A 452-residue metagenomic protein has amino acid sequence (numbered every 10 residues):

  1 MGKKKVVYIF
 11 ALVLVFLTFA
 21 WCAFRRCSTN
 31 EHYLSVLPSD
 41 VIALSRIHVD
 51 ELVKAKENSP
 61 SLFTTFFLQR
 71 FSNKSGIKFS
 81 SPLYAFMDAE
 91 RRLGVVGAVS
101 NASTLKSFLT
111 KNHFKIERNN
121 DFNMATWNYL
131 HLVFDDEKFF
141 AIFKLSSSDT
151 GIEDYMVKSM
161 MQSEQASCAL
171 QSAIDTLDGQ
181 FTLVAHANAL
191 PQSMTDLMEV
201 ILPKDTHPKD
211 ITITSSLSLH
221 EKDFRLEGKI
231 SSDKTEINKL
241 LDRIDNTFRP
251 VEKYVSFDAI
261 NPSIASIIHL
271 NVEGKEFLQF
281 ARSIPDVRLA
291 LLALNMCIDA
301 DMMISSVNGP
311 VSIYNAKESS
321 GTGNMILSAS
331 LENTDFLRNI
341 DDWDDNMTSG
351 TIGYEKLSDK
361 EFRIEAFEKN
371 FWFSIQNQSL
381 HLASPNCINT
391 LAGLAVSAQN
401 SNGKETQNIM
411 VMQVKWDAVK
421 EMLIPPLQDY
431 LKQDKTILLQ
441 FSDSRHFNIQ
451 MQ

Functional and structural regions predicted by a protein language model:
M1-K5, I9: Positively charged n-region of N-terminal signal peptides that target proteins for export
Y8-A20, S159-Q279, Q407-Q452: Leucine-rich, highly hydrophobic segment in Treponema pallidum outer-membrane-associated proteins
F16-S35: Membrane-interface motif at the C-terminal end of an N-terminal transmembrane signal
H32-Y33, T235-A259, F371-S374, L382-N400: Interface amphipathic segments
Y33-A43: Membrane-proximal juxtamembrane linkers immediately C-terminal to transmembrane helices
I42-F66: Short extracytoplasmic
S45, S75-L177, S305-M410: Single conserved position on a long alpha-helix in the C-terminal lobe of the eukaryotic protein kinase
E252-P310, K317-G321, E332-L337: Extended non-catalytic domains of envelope/secretory-pathway proteins
